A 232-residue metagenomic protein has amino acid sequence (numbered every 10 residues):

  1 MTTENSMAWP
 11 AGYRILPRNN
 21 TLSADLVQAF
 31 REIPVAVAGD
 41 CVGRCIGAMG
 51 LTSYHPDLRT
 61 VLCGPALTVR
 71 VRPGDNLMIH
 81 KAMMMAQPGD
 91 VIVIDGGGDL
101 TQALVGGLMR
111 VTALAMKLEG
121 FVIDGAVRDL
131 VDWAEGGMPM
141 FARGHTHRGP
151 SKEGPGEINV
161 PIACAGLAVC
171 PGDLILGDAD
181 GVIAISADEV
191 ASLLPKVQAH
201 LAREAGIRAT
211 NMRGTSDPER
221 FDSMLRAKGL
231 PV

Functional and structural regions predicted by a protein language model:
T2-P171, I185-V232: Feature captures the catalytic cores and cofactor-binding loops of soluble hydro-lyases/lyases that act on carboxylate
I175: C-terminal binding/interaction regions
D178: Beta-strand-loop-alpha-helix segment that lines the small-molecule cofactor/substrate pocket of alpha/beta enzymes
